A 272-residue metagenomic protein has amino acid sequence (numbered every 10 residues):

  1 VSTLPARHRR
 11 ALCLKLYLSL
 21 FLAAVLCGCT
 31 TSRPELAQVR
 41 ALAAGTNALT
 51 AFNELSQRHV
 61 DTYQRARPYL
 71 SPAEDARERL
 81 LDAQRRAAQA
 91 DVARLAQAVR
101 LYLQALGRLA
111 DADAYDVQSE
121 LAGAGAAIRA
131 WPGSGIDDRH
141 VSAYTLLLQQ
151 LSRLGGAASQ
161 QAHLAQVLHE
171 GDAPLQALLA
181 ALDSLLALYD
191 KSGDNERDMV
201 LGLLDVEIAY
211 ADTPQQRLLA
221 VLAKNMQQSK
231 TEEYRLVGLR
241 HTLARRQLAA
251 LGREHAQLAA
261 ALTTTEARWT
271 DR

Functional and structural regions predicted by a protein language model:
V1-L12: N-terminal secretory signal peptides that target proteins for export/translocation
R10-F21: Compositionally biased, intrinsically disordered low-complexity segments enriched for polar/charged residues
V25-G28: C-terminal motif of bacterial Sec signal peptides marking the signal peptidase cleavage site
P34-H140: N-terminal Sec/ER secretory leader and immediately downstream segment of secreted/extracellular precursors
A41-R58, R94-L101, R108, G123 (+6 more regions): Charged, amphipathic alpha-helical oligomerization/scaffolding segments
L81-Q84, A88-D91, L95, L164 (+3 more regions): Amphipathic alpha-helical coiled-coil segments and their boundaries
P132-L243: Extended amphipathic alpha-helical interaction segments
N225-R272: Extracytoplasmic/luminal low-complexity segments enriched in Pro/Gly and acidic/polar residues that act as flexible
